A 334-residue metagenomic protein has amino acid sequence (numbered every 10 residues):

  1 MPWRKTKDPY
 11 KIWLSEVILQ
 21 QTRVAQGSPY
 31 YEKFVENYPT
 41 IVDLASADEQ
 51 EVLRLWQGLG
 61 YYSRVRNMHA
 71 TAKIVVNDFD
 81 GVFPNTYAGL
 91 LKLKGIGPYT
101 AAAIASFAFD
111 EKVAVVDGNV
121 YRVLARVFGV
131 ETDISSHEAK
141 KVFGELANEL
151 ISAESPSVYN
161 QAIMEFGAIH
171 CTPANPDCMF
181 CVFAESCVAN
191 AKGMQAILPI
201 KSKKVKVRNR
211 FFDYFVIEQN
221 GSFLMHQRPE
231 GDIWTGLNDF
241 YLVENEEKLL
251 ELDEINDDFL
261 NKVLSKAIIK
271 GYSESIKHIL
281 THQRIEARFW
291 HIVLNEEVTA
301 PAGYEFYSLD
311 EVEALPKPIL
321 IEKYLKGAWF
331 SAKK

Functional and structural regions predicted by a protein language model:
M1-M179, F183-K192, A196-I197: Catalytic cores of DNA base-excision repair glycosylases
K5, A168-K334: Intrinsically disordered, low-complexity, charged terminal extensions of DNA damage-control enzymes
